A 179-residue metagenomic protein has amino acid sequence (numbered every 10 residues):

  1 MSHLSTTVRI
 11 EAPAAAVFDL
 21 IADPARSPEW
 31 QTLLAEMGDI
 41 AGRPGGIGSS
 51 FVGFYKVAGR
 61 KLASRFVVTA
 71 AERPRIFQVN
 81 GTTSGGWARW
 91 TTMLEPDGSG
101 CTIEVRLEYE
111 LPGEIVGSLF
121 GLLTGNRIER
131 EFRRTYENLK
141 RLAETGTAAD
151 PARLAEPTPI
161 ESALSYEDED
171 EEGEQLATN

Functional and structural regions predicted by a protein language model:
M1-G46, T135, T158-N179: Hydrophobic ligand-binding cavity/cleft-lining segments
H3-S5, K61-R65, G86-T91: Short, surface-exposed coil-to-beta transition loops
T7-E11, G38, F54, V67 (+2 more regions): Generic structural detector for well-ordered beta-strands
A14-A15, G42-G45, T69-P74, M93-T102: A short, structured loop/turn motif at beta-sheet edges
S49-K56, F77-T83: Short beta-strand segments that buttress and anchor functional surface loops
K56-L62, L111-I115: Short, cysteine-centered beta-strand-loop-beta hairpins and adjacent loop/turn segments enriched in charged/polar
N80-R134, R141, D150-P151, N179: Beta-strand/loop substructures that line and gate deep hydrophobic ligand-binding cavities in soluble
T145-R153, P157-L164: Charged phosphate-binding loop/patch that engages nucleotide di/tri-phosphates or the phosphate backbone of nucleic
